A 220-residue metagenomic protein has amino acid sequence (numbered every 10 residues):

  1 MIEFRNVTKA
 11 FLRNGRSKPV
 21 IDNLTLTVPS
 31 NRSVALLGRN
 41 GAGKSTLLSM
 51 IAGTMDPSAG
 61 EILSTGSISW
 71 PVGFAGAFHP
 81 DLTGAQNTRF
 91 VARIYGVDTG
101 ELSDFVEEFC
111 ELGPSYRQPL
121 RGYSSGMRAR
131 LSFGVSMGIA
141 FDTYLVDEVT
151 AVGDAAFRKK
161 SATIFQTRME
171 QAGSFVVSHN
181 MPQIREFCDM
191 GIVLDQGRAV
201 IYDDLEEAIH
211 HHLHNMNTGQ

Functional and structural regions predicted by a protein language model:
M1-A35, S58: A short, flexible loop at the N-terminus of ABC-type nucleotide-binding domains that lies
A10, N14, S67, V72-R158 (+1 more regions): ABC-family P-loop ATPase nucleotide-binding domains
S30-A35, R39-R93: ABC ATPase nucleotide-binding domain signature region
G73, H179-N180: Conserved H-loop
K160, R198-Q220: Conserved beta-strand-loop-alpha-helix hinge in the C-terminal portion of ABC ATPase nucleotide-binding domains
I164-V176: Conserved catalytic loops of ABC-family nucleotide-binding domains
N180-E186: Conserved H-loop
E186-V193: Conserved catalytic segment of ABC-fold P-loop ATPases
